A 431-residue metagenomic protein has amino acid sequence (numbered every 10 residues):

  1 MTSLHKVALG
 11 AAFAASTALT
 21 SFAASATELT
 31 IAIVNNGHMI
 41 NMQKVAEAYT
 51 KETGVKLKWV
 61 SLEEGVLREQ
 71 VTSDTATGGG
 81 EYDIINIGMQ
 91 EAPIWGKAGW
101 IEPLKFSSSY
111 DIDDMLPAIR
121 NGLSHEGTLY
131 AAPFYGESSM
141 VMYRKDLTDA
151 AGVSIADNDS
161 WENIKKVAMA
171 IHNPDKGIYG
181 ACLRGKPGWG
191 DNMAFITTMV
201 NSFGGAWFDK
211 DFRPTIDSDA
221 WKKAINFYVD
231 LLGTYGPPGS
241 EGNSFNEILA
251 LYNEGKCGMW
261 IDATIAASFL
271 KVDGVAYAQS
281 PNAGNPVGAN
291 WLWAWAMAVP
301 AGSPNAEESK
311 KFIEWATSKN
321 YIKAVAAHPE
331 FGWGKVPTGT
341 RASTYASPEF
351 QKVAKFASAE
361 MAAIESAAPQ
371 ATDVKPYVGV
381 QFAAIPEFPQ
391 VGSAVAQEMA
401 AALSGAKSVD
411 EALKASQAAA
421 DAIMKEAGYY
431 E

Functional and structural regions predicted by a protein language model:
M1-S25: Gram-negative bacterial Sec-dependent N-terminal signal peptides
E28, A48-A118, S124, D146 (+4 more regions): Extracytoplasmic "Venus flytrap"/periplasmic binding protein-like
N36-K58, V395: Short, polar/charged alpha-helical segment
K56, D149, S366-E431: Conserved C-terminal helix/tail region of periplasmic/extracytoplasmic solute-binding proteins
G88-S138, E162-K165, G180, N192-F195 (+2 more regions): Hinge/lid segment of periplasmic solute-binding proteins
Y130-F134, S139, E162-R213, I248-A250 (+1 more regions): Extracytoplasmic/periplasmic solute-binding protein
V167-A170, K210-G242, K271-V272, A276 (+1 more regions): Glycine-centered hinge/linker elements that transmit conformational signals in sensory and ligand-binding systems
A266-V272, N285-L292, A298-S393, E431: C-terminal lobe and pocket-closing loops of periplasmic/extracytoplasmic Venus-flytrap solute-binding proteins
